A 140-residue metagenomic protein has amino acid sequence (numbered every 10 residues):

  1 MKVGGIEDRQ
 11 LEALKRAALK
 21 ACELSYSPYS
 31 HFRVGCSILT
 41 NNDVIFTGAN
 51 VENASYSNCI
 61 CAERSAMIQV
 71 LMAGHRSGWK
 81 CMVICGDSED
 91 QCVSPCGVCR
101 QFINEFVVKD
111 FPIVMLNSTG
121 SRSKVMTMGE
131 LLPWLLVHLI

Functional and structural regions predicted by a protein language model:
M1-R16, N117-S118: Short, compositionally biased leader-like segments
E12-S27: Short, basic/aromatic recognition patches
A13, R33, S77-G78: Alpha-helix N-cap and coil->helix boundary residues
A18, C36-S37, A66, V70: Small-residue (primarily alanine) positions within well-ordered alpha-helices, especially packing/interaction faces
Y29-H31, I60: Short glycine/proline-enriched turns and hinge-like loops at secondary-structure junctions
H31-T40: Short beta-strand scaffold segments in enzyme catalytic cores
T47-I140: Zn2+-dependent cytidine deaminase-like catalytic core
